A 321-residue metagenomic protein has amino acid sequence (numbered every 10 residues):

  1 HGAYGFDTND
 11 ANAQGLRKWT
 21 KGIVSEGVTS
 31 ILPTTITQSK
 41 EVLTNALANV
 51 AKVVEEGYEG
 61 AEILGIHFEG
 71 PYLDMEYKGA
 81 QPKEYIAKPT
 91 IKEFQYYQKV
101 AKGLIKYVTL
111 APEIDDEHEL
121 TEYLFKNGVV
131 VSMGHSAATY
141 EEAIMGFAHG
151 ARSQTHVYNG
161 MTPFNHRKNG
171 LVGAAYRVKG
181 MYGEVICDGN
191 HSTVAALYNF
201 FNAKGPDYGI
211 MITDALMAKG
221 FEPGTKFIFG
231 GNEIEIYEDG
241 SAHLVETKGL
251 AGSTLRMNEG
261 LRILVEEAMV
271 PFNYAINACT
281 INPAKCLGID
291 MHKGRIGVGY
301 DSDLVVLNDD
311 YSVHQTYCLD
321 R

Functional and structural regions predicted by a protein language model:
H1-G5, G70, G134, Y158: Histidine-centered catalytic micro-motifs
H1-N45: Metal-associated gating/positioning segment near the N- to mid-region
A3, K21-L32, M75-K102, M145-V157 (+2 more regions): Active-site gating loops and adjacent loop-to-helix segments of metal-dependent hydrolytic enzymes
N12-G15, A46-N49, T90-K92, R167-V172: Charged helix-capping and loop-helix junction motifs
I23, F68, L124, Q154 (+3 more regions): Conserved, mostly hydrophobic/aromatic
Q95-P223: Active-site core of metal-dependent hydrolases
G173-V185, F201-T213, K219-Y300, L304-L307: His/Asp/Glu-enriched, well-ordered alpha-helical/loop segment that forms or immediately abuts the divalent-metal
D320-R321: Glycine-centered positions in the ABC transporter ATPase nucleotide-binding domain
